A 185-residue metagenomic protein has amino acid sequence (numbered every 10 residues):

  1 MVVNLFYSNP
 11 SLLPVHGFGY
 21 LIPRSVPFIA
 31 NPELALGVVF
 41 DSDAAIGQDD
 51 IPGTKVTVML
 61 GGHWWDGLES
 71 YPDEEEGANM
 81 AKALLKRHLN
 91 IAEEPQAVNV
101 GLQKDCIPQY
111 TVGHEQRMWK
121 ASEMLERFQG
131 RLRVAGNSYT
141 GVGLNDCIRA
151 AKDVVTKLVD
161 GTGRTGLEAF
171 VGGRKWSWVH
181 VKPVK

Functional and structural regions predicted by a protein language model:
M1-T57, H63-E69, R87-H88, W176-V179 (+1 more regions): Mid-domain catalytic core of redox enzymes that form a hydrophobic substrate pocket/lid adjacent to a catalytic redox
L5, V38, V58, L85 (+3 more regions): Hydrophobic, well-ordered secondary-structure elements that form the walls of internal hydrophobic environments
S25-F28, A81-L89, L158, T162: Hydrophobic, Leu/Ile/Phe/Ala-enriched alpha-helical segments that form helix-helix packing faces
G47, I107, G141: Flexible, glycine-rich phosphate/dinucleotide-binding loops and adjacent beta-alpha linkers at cofactor/substrate
L60-W64, G136-Y139: Short, histidine-centered active-site or binding-site loop motifs used for metal coordination, general acid-base
W64-W65, A78-R127: Flavin (FAD/FMN) cofactor-binding core of flavoprotein oxidoreductases
D73-G77: Short amphipathic alpha-helical segments
G113-K185: C-terminal lid/capping helical subdomain adjacent to the catalytic/cofactor pocket in oxidative enzymes
